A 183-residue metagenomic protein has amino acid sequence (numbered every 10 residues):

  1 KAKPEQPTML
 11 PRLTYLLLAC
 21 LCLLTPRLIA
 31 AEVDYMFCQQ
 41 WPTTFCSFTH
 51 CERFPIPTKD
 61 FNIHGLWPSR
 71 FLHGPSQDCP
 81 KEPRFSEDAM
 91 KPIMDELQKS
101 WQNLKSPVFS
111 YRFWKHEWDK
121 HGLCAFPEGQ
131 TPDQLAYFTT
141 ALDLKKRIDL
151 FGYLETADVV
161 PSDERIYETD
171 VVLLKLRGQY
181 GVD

Functional and structural regions predicted by a protein language model:
K1-T8: Short, Lys/Arg-enriched N-terminal segments with co-localized hydrophobic residues within the first ~10-30 amino acids
L10, L97-D183: C-terminal, well-folded lobe of enzymatic/effector domains
P11-I29: Cleavable N-terminal signal peptides of Sec/SRP-targeted secreted and luminal proteins
C22, F48-F54, G74-P80, P127 (+2 more regions): Generic detector of ordered, mature protein regions
R27-P107: Betabetaalpha-Me/HNH-type nuclease active-site subdomain
